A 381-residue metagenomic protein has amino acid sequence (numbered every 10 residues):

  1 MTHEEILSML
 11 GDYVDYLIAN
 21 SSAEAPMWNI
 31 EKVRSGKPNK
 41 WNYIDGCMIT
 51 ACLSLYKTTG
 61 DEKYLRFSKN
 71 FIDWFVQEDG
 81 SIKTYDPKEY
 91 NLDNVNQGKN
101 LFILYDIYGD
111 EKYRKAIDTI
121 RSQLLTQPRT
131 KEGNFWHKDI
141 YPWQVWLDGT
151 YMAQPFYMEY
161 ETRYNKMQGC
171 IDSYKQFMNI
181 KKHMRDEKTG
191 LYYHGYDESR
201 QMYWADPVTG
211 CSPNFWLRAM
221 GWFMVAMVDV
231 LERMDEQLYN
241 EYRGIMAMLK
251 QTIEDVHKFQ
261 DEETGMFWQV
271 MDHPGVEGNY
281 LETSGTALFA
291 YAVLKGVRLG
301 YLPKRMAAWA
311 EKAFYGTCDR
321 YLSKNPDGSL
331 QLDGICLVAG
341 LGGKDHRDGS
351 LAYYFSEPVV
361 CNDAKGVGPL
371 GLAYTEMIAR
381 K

Functional and structural regions predicted by a protein language model:
T2-I44, D61-L65, W74-L92, N96-G98 (+4 more regions): CBM-like carbohydrate-recognition segments
L7-P26, R66-K83, K115-N134, M167-Y196 (+3 more regions): Long, well-ordered core segments of solenoidal/helical folds
T59, Y108, Y160-I171, V230-R243 (+1 more regions): Inter-helical turn/loop segments and adjacent helix faces that build the functional surface of alpha-helical bundle
V76-K83, R129, N134-D139, S199-P213 (+2 more regions): Acidic/His metal-coordination segments adjacent to aromatic residues that form catalytic metal sites in metalloenzymes
D148-R163: Acidic/serine-rich, low-complexity amphipathic helices located in mid- to C-terminal regulatory regions
M224-P274, G278: Oxyanion-binding "anion nests"
